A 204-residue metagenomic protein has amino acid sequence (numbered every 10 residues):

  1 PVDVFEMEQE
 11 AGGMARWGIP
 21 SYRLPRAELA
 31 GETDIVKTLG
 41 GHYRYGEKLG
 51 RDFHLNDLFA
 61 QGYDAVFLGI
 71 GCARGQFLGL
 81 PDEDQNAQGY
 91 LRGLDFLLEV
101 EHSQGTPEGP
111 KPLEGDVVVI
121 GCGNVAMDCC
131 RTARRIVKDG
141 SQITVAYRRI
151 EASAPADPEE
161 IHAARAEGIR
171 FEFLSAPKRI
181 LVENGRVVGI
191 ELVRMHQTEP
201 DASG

Functional and structural regions predicted by a protein language model:
P1-F5, Y45-L55, R74-Q76, L94-P158 (+2 more regions): Rossmann-like dinucleotide/flavin-binding elements
V4, E8-T38, Y43, C130-R179: Rossmann-like dinucleotide-binding cores of NAD(P)H-dependent redox enzymes
M14-G18, P81, S203: Short acidic, glycine/proline-rich loop/turn micro-motifs
T33-L80, R179-E191, H196-T198: Feature captures the FAD/FMN-dependent oxidoreductase FAD-binding
D64, Q88, G115: Conserved acidic residues
V66-L68, R92, V119: Redox-cofactor binding/interface segments in oxidoreductases and associated redox assembly factors
L80-F96: A short, gly/pro- and small-residue-rich
T198-G204: Flexible, membrane-facing loop/turn or short amphipathic-helix motifs that contact lipid bilayers or gate lipid-binding
